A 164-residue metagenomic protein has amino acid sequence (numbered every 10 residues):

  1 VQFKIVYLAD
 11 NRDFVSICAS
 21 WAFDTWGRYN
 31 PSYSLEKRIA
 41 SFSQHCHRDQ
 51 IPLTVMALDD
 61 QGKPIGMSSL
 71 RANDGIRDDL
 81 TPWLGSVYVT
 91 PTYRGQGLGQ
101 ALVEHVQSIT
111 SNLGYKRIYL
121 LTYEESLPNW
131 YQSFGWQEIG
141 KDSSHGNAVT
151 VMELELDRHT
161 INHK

Functional and structural regions predicted by a protein language model:
V1-I17, D157-K164: Conserved N-terminal entry element of GNAT/NAT acetyltransferase domains
V15-W26, R38: Hydrophobic alpha-helical core bundles mediating ligand binding, dimerization, or RNAP-core interactions
G27-D59: Active-site rim helix/loop that mediates acceptor-substrate recognition in acyltransferases
R38, H47, D59-D60, S68-D78: A conserved beta-strand-loop-helix scaffold within acyl/acetyltransferase catalytic domains
T54-M56, K63-A72, T81-W83, Y88: Conserved beta-strand in the GNAT
S86-V89, G95-S108, S133: Conserved acetyl-CoA-binding loop-helix of GNAT-fold acetyltransferases
T110-Y123: Conserved GNAT acetyl-CoA-binding A-motif
Y119-L121, Q132, Q137-E153: Conserved catalytic-core motifs of GNAT/GCN5-like acyltransferases
